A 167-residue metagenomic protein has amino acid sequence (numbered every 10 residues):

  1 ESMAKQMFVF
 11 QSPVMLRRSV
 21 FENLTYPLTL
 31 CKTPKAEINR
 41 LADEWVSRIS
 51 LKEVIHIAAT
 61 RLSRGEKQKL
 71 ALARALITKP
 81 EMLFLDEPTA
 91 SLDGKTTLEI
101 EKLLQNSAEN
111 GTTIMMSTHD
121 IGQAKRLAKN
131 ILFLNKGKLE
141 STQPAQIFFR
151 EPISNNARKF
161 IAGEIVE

Functional and structural regions predicted by a protein language model:
A36-V54: Conserved ABC ATPase "signature" region
A58-L62, E66: Conserved ABC ATPase signature
T78: Conserved signature/switch motifs of ABC ATPase nucleotide-binding domains
L83-D86: Catalytic Walker B motif of ABC-type/P-loop ATPase nucleotide-binding domains
G94-T96: Helix N-cap at the start of a conserved alpha-helix in ABC-type nucleotide-binding domains
T118-H119: H-loop/switch region of ABC-family ATPase nucleotide-binding domains
A124-R126: A short, surface-exposed alpha-helical micro-motif characterized by mixed small hydrophobic and charged/polar residues
